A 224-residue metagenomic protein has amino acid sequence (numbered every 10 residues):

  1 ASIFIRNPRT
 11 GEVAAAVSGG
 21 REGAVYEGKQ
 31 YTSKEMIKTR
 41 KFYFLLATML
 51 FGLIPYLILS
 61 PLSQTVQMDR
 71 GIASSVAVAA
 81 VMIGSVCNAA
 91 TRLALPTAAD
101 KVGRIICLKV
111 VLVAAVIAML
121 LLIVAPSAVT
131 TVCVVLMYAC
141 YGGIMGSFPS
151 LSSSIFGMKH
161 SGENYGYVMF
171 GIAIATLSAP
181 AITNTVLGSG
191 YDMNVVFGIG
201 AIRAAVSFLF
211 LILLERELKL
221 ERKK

Functional and structural regions predicted by a protein language model:
A1-R21, S207-E215: C-terminal membrane-cytosol helix-exit motif in multi-pass small-molecule transporters
A15-F42: Juxtamembrane intracellular "pre-TM" segments in multi-pass secondary transporters
K34-A90, L95, A179: Extracytoplasmic gate region of multi-pass secondary transporters
Q67-M68, A98-A99, I182-Y191: Interfacial helix-cap and linker-helix signal at transmembrane-aqueous boundaries of multi-pass secondary transporters
V78, M82-N88, R92-L151: C-terminal transmembrane helical hairpin of 12-TM major facilitator-type secondary transporters
S153-S161: Paired intracellular helix-loop junctions of major facilitator superfamily
T185-R203: A membrane-interface helix-boundary motif in multi-pass transporters
